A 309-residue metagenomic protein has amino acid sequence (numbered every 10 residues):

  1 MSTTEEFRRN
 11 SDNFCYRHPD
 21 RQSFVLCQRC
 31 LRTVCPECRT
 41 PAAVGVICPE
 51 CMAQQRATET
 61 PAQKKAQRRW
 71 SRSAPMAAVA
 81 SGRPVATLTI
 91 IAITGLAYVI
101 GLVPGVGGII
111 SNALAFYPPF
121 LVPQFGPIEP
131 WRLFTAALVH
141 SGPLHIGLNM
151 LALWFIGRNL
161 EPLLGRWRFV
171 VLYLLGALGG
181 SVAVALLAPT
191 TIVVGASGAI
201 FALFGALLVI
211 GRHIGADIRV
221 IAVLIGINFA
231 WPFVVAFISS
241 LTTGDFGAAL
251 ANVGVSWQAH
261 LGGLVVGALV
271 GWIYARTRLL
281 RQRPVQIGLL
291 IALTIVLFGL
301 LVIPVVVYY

Functional and structural regions predicted by a protein language model:
M1, R8-S11, D20-Q22, V34: Long, low-complexity, intrinsically disordered cytosolic termini of multi-pass membrane proteins
S2-E6, R32-T33, E37, P41-Y309: A detector for small-residue-rich transmembrane helices and their helix-helix packing motifs
S11-F14, L26, V34, I47: The −1 position to Zn-ligating cysteines in a subset of zinc-ribbon hairpins
P19-C30, E37-P41: Canonical RING-type zinc finger of E3 ubiquitin-protein ligases
